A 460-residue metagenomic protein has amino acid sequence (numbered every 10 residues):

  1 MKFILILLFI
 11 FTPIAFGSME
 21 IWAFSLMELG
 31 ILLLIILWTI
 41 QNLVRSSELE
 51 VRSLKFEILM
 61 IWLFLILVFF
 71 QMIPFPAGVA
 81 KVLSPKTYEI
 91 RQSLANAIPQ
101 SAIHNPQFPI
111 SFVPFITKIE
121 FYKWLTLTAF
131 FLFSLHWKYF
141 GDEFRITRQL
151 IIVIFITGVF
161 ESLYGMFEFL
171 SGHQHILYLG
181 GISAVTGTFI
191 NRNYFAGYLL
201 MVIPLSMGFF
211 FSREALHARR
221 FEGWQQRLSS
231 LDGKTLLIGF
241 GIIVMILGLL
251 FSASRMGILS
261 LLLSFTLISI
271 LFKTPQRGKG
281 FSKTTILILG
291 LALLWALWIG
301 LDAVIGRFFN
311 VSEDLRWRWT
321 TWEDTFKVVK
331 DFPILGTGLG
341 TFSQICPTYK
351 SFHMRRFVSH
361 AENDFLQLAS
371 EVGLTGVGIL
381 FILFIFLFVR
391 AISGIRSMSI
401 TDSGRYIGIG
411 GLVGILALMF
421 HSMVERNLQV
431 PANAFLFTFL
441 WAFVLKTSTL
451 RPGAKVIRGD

Functional and structural regions predicted by a protein language model:
F3-S18, S25-T39, L65, M72-F75 (+3 more regions): Alpha-helical transmembrane segments of multi-pass inner-membrane proteins
S18, K86-Y122, I182-A196, W319-W322 (+1 more regions): Short aromatic-rich membrane-water interface segments that cap or initiate transmembrane helices in multi-pass membrane
I40, V44-I61, N96-I110, D142-I146 (+2 more regions): Short, basic, low-complexity termini and linkers enriched in Ser/Thr/Gly/Pro that act as targeting/leader peptides
I40-E50, F69-P85, E89, A95-P99 (+2 more regions): Transmembrane alpha-helix boundary signature
Q71, N191, W319-S359, F365-L368 (+1 more regions): TM-adjacent membrane-interface loops and short helices in multi-pass inner/ER membrane proteins
M72-Q92, F167-H175, D302-D331, L335: Aromatic-rich transmembrane-lumenal/periplasmic boundary elements in polytopic membrane proteins
L177-S183, G306, C346-F352: Short glycine/proline- and charge-enriched loop/turn segments that cap or connect secondary-structure elements
Q344-P347, S351-F365, F386, A391-S393 (+2 more regions): Flexible glycine/proline-rich, aromatic-decorated loop/lid segments
